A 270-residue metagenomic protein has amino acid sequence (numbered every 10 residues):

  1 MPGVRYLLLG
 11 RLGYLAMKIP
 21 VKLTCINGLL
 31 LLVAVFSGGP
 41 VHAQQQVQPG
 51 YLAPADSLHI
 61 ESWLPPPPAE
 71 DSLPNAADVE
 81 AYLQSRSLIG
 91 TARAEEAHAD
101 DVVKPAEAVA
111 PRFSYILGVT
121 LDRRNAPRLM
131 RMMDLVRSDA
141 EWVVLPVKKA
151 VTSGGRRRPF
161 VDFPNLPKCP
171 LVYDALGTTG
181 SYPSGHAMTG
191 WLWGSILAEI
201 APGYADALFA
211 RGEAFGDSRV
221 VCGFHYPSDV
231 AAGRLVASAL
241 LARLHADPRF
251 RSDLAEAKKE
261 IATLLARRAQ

Functional and structural regions predicted by a protein language model:
K18-G28: Bacterial N-terminal signal peptides that target proteins for export
I26-S37: Bacterial N-terminal signal peptides
G39-A43: Sec/Tat signal peptide C-region and signal peptidase I cleavage site
Q45-V221, D253: Hydrophobic alpha-helical bundle signature of multipass membrane enzymes
F215-H245: Interfacial helix-loop-helix junctions of multi-pass membrane proteins
H245-Q270: Acidic, carboxylate-rich catalytic segments that either coordinate divalent cations
